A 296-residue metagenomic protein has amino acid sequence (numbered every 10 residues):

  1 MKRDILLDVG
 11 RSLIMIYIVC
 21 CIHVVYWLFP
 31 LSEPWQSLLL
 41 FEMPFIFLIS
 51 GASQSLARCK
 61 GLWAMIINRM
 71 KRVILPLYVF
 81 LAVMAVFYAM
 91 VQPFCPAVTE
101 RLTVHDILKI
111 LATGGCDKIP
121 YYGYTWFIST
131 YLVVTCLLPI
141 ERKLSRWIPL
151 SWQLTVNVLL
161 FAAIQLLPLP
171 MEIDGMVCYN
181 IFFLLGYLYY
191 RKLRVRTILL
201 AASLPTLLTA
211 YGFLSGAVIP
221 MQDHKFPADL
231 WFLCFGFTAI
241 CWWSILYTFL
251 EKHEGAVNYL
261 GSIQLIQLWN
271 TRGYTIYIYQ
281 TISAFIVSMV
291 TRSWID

Functional and structural regions predicted by a protein language model:
K2-D4, R58-N68, I140-W152, Y189-L200 (+1 more regions): Membrane-interface helix-boundary motifs at transmembrane edges
I5-R58, V73-A82: Functionally critical transmembrane alpha-helices in membrane proteins and complexes, commonly lining
I16-H23, L81, V156-P170, S203-A217 (+2 more regions): Aromatic-anchored segments of alpha-helical transmembrane domains
L31-M43, G115-T130, Q165-F183, L214-W242 (+1 more regions): Interfacial loop-to-helix transition and helix-capping segments at the boundaries of transmembrane helices
L40-F45, A57-P120, V134, Q267-Y279 (+1 more regions): Transmembrane alpha-helical segments and their boundary/interface "anchor" motifs in multi-pass integral membrane
F47, S55, V86-R194: Hydrophobic alpha-helical segments with transmembrane-like composition
I66, M70-V86, I128-I140, T155-L159 (+9 more regions): Hydrophobic, lipid-facing residues on alpha-helical transmembrane segments of integral membrane proteins
R194-G273, T281-I282, V290: Alpha-helical transmembrane segments and terminal signal-anchor/GPI-anchor hydrophobic tails, characterized by long
